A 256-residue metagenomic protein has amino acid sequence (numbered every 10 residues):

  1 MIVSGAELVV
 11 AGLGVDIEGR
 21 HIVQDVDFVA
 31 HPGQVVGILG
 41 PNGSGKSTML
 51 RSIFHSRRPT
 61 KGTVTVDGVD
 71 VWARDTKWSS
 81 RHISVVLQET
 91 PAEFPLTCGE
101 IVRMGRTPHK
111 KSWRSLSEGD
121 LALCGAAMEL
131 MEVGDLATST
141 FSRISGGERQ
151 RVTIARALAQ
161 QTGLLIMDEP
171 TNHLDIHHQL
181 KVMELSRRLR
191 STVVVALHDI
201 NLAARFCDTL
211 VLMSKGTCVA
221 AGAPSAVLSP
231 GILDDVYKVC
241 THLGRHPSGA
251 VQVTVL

Functional and structural regions predicted by a protein language model:
L8-V10, V23-D25: Conserved structural motif at the start of ABC-family nucleotide-binding domains
L39-P41: The feature captures the beta-strand-to-loop junction immediately N-terminal to the Walker
F54: Helix-to-loop junction immediately C-terminal to a conserved catalytic motif
G62-A73, W78-S79: Conserved ABC transporter NBD signature motif
R103, E118-L136: Conserved ABC ATPase "signature" region
L165-E169, L174: Catalytic Walker B motif of ABC-type/P-loop ATPase nucleotide-binding domains
D234-L256: ABC ATPase nucleotide-binding domains
